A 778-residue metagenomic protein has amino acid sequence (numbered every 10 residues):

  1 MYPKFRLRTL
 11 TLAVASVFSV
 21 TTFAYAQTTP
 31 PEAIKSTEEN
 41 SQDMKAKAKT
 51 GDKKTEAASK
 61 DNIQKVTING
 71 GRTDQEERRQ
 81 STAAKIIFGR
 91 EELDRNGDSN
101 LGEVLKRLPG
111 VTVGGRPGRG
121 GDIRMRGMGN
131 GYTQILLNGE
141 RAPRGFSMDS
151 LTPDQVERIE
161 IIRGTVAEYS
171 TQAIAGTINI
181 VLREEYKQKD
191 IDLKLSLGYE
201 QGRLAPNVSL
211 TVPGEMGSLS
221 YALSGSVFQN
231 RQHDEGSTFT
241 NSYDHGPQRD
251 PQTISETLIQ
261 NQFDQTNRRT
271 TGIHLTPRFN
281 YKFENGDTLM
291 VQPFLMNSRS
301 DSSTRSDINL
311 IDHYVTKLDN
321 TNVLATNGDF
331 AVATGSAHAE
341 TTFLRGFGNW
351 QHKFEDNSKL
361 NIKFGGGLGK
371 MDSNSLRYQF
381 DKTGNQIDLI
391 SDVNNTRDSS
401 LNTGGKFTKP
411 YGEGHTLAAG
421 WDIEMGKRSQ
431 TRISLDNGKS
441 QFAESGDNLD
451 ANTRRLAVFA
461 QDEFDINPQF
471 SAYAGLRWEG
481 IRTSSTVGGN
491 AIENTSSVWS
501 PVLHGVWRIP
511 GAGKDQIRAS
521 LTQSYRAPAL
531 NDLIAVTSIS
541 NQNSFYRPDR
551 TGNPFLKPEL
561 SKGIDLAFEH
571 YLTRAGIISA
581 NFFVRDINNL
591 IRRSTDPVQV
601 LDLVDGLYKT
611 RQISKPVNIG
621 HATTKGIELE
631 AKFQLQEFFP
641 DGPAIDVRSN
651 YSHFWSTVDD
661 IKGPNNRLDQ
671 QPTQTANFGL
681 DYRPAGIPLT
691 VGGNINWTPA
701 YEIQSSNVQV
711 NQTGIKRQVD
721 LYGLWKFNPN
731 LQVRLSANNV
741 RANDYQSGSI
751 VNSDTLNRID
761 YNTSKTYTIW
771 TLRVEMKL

Functional and structural regions predicted by a protein language model:
I63-N96, D122, N130-T133, Y186: N-terminal periplasmic "start-of-domain" segments of outer-membrane beta-barrel proteins
K85, G102-E140: Extracytoplasmic beta-strand/coil segments of soluble accessory domains associated with Gram-negative outer-membrane
L101-V104, G121-R124, I161, A173-L195 (+1 more regions): N-terminal periplasmic accessory domains that precede and gate Gram-negative outer-membrane beta-barrel machines
V113, R124, E140-V166: Short acidic/polar hinge/loop motifs at secondary-structure boundaries that mediate gating or recognition
T276-S298, F330, T334-G488, I492 (+4 more regions): Face-selective signature of the C-terminal outer-membrane beta-barrel domain
T341, T396, D450-T453, A512 (+5 more regions): Outer-membrane beta-barrel signature, preferentially recognizing the C-terminal barrel domain of Gram-negative
Q469, F583-D586, V604-Y701: Gram-negative outer-membrane beta-barrel transporters
N588, W697-I703, L724-L778: C-terminal beta-signal and adjacent terminal beta-strands/loops of Gram-negative outer-membrane beta-barrel proteins
